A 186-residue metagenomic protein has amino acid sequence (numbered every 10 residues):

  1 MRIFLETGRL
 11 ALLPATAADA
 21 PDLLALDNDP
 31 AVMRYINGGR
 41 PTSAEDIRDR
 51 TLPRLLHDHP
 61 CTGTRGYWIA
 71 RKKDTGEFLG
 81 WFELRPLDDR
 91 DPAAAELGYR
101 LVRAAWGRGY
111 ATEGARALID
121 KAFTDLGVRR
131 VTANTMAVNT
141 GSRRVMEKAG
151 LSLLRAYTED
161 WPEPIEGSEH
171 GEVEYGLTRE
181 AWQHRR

Functional and structural regions predicted by a protein language model:
M1-Y35, R71-R186: Acyl-donor (CoA/ACP) binding surface of acyl/acetyltransferases
A31-L55, G66: Conserved GNAT-fold acetyl-CoA-binding loop/helix
P53-D58, K121: A generic secondary-structure signal
D58-T64: Short loop/turn motifs at secondary-structure junctions and domain boundaries
T64-Y67, V131: Residue-level recognition of the N-termini of beta-strands and the immediately preceding loop/turn
